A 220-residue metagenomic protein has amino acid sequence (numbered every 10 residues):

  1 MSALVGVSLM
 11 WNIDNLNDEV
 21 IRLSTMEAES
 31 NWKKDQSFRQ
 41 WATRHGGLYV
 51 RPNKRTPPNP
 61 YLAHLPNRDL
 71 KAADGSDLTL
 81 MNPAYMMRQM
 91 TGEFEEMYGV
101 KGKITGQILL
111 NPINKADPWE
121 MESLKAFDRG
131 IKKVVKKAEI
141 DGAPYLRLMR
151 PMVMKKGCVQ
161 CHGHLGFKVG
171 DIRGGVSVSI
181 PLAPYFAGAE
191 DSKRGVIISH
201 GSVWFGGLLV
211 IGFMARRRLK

Functional and structural regions predicted by a protein language model:
M1-V153, F167-G175, S179-L219: Extracytoplasmic c-type cytochrome modules immediately beyond a signal peptide or single-pass transmembrane anchor
M154-G163: C-type cytochrome heme c attachment motif
